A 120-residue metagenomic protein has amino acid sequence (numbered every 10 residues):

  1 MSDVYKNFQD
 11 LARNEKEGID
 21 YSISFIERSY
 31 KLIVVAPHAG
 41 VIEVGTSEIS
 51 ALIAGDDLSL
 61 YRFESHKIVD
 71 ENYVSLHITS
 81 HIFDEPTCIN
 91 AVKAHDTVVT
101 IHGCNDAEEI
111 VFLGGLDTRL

Functional and structural regions predicted by a protein language model:
M1-L120: N-terminal catalytic or cofactor-binding beta/alpha core of small enzyme domains
